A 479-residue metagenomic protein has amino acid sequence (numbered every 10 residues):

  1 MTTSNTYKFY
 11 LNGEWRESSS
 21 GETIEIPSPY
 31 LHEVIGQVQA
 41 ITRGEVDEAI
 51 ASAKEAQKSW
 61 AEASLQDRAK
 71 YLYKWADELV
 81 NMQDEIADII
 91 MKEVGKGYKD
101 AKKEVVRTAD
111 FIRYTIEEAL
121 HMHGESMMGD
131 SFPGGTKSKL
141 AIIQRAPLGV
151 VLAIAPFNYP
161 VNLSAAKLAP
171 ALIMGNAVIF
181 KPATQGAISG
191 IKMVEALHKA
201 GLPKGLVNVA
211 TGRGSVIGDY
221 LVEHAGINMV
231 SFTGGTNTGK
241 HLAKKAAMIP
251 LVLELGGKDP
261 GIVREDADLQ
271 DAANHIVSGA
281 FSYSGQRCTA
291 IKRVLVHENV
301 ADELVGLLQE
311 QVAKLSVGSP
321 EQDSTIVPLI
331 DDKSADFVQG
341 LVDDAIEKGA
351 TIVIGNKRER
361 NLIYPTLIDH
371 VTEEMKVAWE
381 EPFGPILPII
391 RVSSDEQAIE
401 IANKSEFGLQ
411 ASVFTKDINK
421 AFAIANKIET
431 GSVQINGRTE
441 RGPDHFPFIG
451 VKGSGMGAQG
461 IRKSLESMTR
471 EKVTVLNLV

Functional and structural regions predicted by a protein language model:
M1-Y30: Hydrophobic face of amphipathic alpha-helices that form TPR/SEL1-like repeat modules and related alpha-solenoid
P29-Y98, A119, N299, Q311: N-terminal alpha-helical segment of soluble enzymes
E33-Q37, I227, I262, S316 (+3 more regions): Conserved C-terminal structural/oligomerization subdomain of aldehyde/semialdehyde dehydrogenase
I35-I41, A56-E62, L152-A153, G261-R264 (+5 more regions): Short, well-ordered beta-strand elements within core beta-sheets of diverse protein domains
A61, K70-A165, L202: N-terminal Rossmann NAD(P)-binding subdomain characteristic of aldehyde/semialdehyde dehydrogenases
G124-D271, V392: Rossmann-like NAD(P) dinucleotide-binding subdomain of oxidoreductase/dehydrogenase enzymes
A177-I179, I352, S432: A short hydrophobic/small-residue beta-strand
N237-T372, I435: ALDH superfamily catalytic-core signature
